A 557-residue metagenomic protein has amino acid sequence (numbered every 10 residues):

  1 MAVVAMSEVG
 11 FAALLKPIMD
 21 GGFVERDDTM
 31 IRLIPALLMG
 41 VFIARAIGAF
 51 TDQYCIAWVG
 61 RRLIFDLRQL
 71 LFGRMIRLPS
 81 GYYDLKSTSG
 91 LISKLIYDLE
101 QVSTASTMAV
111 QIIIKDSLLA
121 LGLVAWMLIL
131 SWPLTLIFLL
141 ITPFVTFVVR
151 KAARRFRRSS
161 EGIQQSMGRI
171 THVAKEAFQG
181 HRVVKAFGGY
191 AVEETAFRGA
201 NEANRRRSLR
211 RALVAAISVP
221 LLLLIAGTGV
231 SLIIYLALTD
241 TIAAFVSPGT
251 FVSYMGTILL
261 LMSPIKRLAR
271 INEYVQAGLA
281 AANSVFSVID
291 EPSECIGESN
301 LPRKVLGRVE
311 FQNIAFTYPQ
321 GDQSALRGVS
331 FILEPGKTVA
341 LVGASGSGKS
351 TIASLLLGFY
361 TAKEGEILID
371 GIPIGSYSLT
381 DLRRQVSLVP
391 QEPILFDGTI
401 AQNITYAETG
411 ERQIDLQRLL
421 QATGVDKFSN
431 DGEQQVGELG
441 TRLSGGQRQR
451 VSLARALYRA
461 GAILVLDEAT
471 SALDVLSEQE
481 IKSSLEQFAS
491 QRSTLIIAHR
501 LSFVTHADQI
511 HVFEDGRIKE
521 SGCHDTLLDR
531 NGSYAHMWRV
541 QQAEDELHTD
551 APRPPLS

Functional and structural regions predicted by a protein language model:
M1-A13, I34, L38, C55-A57 (+4 more regions): Alpha-helical segments in transporter systems
M1-G48, L128-P133, T228-S231, Y235 (+1 more regions): Transmembrane helix-loop-helix hairpins at lipid-water interfaces of multipass membrane proteins, especially the type-1
M1-V3, Q111-G162, I233-V246, S263: Transmembrane helices of ABC transporter permease
S7-D20, V41-T88, I92, I96 (+6 more regions): Juxtamembrane helix-loop junctions of ABC transporter transmembrane domains
L37-A49, T142-V149, A215-G229, L236 (+1 more regions): Hydrophobic alpha-helical segments in the permease module
S80-G81, Y97-S106, V110, L118 (+7 more regions): An intracellular "coupling" helix at the cytosolic face of ABC transporter transmembrane type-1 domains
G189, L213, L260-V288: Cytosolic ends of transmembrane helices, especially the final helix of ABC transmembrane type-1 domains
G297, K304-S557: ABC-type nucleotide-binding domain
